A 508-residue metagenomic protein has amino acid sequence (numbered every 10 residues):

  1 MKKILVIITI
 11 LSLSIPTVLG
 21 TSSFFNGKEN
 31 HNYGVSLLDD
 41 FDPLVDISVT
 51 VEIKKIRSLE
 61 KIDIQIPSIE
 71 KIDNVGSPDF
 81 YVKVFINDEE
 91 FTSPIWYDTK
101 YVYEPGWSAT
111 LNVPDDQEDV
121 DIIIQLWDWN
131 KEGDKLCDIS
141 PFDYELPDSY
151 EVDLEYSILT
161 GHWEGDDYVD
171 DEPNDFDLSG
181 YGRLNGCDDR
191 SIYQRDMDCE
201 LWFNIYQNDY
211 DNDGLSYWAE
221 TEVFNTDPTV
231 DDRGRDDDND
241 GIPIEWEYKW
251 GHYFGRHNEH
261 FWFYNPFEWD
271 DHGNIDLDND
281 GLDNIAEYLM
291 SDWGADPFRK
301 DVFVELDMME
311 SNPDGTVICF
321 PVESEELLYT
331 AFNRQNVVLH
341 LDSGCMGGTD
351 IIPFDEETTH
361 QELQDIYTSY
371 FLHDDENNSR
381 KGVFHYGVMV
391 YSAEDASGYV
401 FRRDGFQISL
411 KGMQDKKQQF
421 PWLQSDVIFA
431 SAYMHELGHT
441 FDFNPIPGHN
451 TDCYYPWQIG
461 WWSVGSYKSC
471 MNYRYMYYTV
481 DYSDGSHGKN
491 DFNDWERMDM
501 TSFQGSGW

Functional and structural regions predicted by a protein language model:
M1-V35: Secretory targeting signatures
G34-Y81: C2/C2-like lipid-binding beta-sandwich modules
D42-L44, V75, D115-Q117, P147 (+2 more regions): Surface-exposed coil/turn segments at beta-strand junctions on protein surfaces, enriched
T50-K54, K83-F85, Q125-W127, N204 (+1 more regions): Residue-level recognition of well-ordered beta-strand positions that form the cores of beta-sheet-rich folds across
I69-E151, E155-Y156, T160: Peripheral membrane lipid-binding modules
D128-Q207, M471: C2-type phospholipid-binding modules
Y206-A331, Q335-D375, R380-A396, V400-K417 (+2 more regions): Extracellular calcium-associated, cysteine-rich motifs in secreted modular proteins
E436: Walker B catalytic acidic pair
